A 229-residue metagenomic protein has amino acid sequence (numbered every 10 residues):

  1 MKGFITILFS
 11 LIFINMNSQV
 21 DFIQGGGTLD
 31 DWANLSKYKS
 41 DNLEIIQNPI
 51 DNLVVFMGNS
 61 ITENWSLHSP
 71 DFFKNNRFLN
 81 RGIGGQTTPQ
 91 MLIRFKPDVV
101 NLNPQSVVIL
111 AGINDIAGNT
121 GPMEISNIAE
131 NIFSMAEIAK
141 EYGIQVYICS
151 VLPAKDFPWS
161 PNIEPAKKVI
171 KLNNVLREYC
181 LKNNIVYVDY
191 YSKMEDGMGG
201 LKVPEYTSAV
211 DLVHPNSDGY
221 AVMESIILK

Functional and structural regions predicted by a protein language model:
M1-V20: Bacterial Sec-dependent N-terminal signal peptides
S18-S106: Serine-esterase "nucleophile elbow" of acetyl-processing enzymes
Q47, P97-Q105, I113-I116, S126 (+2 more regions): Extracellular glycan-modifying ectodomains
L53-G58, F78-G82, S106-A111, V146-S150 (+2 more regions): Structural recognition of the beta-strand scaffold that forms the well-ordered cores of secreted hydrolase catalytic
S60-N64, G84-T88, I113-A117, L152-D156 (+2 more regions): Solvent-exposed loop/turn segments at secondary-structure junctions within structured extracellular/periplasmic domains
L110-I116, A136-I170: Active-site segments of SGNH/GDSL-like serine hydrolases that catalyze O-acetyl group transfer/hydrolysis on lipids
I125-C149, R177-I185: Charged, glycine-enriched surface loops/patches that mediate electrostatic binding to polyanionic ligands
L152-K229: Catalytic His-Asp segment of secreted/periplasmic serine-dependent ester chemistry enzymes
